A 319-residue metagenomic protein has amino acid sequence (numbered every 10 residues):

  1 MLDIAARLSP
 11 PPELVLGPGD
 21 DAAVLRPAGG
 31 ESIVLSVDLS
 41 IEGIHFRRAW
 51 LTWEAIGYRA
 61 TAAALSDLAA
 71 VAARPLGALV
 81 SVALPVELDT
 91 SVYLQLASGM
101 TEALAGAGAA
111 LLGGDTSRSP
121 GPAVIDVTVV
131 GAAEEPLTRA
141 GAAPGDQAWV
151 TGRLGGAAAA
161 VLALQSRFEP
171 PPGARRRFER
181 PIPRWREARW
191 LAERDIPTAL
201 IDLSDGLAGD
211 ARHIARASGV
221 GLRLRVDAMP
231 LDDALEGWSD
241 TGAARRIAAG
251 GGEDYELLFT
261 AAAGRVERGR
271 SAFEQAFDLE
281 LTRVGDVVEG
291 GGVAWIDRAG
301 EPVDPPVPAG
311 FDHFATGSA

Functional and structural regions predicted by a protein language model:
M1-T52, V80, G99-L104, G108 (+1 more regions): Extreme N-terminal cap/leader segments of soluble proteins
A6, E31, L51, P85-A110 (+4 more regions): Glycine-/charge-enriched secondary-structure boundary and capping motifs
L14-L16, A49-L65, E87-S98: Glycine-rich anion/phosphate-binding loops
P27, I33, S40, P75-A163: Glycine-rich anion-binding loops of enzyme active sites
A60-V71, T101-A107: A short, N-terminal amphipathic alpha-helix
A143-P144, R186, G250: Residue-level recognition of short, solvent-exposed, well-ordered loop/turn junctions that link secondary-structure
A158-R175: Short, compositionally biased
